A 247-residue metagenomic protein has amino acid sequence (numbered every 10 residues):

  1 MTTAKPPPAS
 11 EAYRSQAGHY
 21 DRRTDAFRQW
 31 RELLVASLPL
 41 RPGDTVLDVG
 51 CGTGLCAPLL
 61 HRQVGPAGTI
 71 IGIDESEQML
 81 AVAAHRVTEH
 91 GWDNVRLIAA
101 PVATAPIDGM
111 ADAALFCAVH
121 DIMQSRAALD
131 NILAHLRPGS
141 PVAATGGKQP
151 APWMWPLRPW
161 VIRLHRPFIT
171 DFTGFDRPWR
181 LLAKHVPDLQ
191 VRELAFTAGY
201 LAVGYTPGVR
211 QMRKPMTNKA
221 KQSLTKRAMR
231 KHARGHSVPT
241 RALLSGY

Functional and structural regions predicted by a protein language model:
M1-P39, W160-H165: Conserved class I S-adenosyl-L-methionine
L47-V49, T53-A103: Class I SAM-dependent methyltransferase SAM/SAH-binding core
A103-A114: A short acidic, Gly/Pro-enriched loop at the edge of an enzyme's catalytic core that lines a small-molecule cofactor
A113-R126: A short SAM/SAH-binding and catalytic strip from SAM-dependent methyltransferases
A128-P138: A short glycine-rich, Lys/Arg-flanked "PGG" loop and its adjoining helix->strand segment in the class I
G139-G147: Conserved beta-strand signature within the Rossmann-like core of class I S-adenosyl-L-methionine
I169-H185: Short alpha-helix
P187-P215: Core SAM-dependent methyltransferase catalytic element
